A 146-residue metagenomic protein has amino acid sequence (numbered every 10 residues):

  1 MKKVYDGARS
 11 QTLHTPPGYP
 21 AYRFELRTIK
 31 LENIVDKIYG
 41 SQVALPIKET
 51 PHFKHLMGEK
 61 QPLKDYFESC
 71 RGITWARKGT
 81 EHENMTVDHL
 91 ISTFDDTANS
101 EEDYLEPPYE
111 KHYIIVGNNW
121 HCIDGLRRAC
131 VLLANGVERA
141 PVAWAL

Functional and structural regions predicted by a protein language model:
M1-V43: N-terminal extension/subdomain marker
T15-G18, I47, H52-F53: N-terminal pre-domain segments of enzymes
Y22, L31, G40, E49 (+3 more regions): Short amphipathic alpha-helical segments that mediate assembly, nucleic-acid/protein binding, or membrane association
Y39-V43, E49-H52, G58, W144-L146: Accessory, usually C-terminal, subdomains that scaffold auxiliary metal cofactors
K60-H121: Short alpha-helix boundary/capping and kink motifs at helix termini
N118-A134: A sequence-level detector for short glycine-anchored, His/Arg-bearing signature motifs that mark catalytic or binding
G136, P141-L146: Active-site or metal-binding loop neighborhoods of secreted/extracellular toxin and effector enzymes
